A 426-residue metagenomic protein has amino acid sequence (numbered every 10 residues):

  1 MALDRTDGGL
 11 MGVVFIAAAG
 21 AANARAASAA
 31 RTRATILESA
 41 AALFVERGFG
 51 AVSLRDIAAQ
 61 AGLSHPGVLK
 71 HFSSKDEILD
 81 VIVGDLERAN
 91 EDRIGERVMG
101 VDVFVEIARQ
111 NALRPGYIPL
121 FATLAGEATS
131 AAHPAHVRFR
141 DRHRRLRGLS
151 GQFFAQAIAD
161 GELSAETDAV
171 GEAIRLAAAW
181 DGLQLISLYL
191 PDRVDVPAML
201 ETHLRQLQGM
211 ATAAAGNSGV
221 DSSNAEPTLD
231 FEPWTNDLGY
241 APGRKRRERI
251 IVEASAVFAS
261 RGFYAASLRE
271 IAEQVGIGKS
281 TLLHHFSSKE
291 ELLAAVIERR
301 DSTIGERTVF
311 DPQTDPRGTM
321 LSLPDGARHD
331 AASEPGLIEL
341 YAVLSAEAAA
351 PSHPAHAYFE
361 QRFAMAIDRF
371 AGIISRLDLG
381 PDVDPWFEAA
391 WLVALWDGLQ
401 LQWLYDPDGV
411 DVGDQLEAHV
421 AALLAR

Functional and structural regions predicted by a protein language model:
A2-A21, L113, R144-G148, Q152-A159 (+5 more regions): C-terminal peripheral helix-coil segments that are non-catalytic and often amphipathic
D4, V13-A17, A122, E166-I186 (+3 more regions): Hydrophobic alpha-helical segments that form the core of small-molecule binding pockets and/or dimer interfaces
R31-T35, S39-V81, R246-R249, E253 (+1 more regions): Helix-turn-helix
G84-N90, E298-G305: Short, basic, alpha-helical segments at the C-terminal edge of helix-turn-helix-like DNA-binding modules
D92-L120, A169-A173, E306-E339: Hydrophobic alpha-helical connector segments
L113-V137, S333-E360: Amphipathic alpha-helical segments used for helix-helix packing
H133-D160, H353-D378, F387-A390: Amphipathic alpha-helical packing segments from all-alpha helical-bundle domains
